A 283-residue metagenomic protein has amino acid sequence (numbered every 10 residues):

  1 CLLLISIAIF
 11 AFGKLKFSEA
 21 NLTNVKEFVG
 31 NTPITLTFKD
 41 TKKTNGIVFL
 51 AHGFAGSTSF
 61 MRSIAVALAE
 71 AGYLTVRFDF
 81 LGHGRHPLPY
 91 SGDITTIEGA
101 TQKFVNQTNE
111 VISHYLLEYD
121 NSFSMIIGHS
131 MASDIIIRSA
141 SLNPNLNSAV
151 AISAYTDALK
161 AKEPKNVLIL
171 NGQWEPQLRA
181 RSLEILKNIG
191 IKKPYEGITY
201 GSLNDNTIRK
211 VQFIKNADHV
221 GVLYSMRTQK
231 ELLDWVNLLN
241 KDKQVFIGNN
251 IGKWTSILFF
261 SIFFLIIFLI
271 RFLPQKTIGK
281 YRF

Functional and structural regions predicted by a protein language model:
C1-A11, L265: Hydrophobic membrane-insertion alpha-helices, especially the h-region of bacterial N-terminal signal peptides
I9-K14, Q173, R271: Juxtamembrane cytosolic interface motif at the C-terminal end of transmembrane helices
K16-G248: Soluble extramembrane regions of membrane proteins in the secretory/endomembrane system
N249-F283: Core alpha-helical transmembrane segments of integral membrane proteins
